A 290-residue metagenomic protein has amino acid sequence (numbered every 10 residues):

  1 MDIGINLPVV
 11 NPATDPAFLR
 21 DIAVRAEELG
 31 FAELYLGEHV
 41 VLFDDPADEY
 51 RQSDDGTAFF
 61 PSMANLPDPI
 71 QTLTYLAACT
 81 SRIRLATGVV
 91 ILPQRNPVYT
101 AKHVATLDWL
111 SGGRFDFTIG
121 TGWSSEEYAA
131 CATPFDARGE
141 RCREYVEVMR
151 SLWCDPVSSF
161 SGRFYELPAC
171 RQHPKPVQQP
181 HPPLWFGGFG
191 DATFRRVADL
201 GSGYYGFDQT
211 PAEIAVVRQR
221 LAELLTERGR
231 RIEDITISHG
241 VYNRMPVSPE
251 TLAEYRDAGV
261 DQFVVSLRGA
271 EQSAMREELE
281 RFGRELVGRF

Functional and structural regions predicted by a protein language model:
M1-F290: Active-site-adjacent structural elements that line small-molecule/cofactor binding pockets in enzymes
